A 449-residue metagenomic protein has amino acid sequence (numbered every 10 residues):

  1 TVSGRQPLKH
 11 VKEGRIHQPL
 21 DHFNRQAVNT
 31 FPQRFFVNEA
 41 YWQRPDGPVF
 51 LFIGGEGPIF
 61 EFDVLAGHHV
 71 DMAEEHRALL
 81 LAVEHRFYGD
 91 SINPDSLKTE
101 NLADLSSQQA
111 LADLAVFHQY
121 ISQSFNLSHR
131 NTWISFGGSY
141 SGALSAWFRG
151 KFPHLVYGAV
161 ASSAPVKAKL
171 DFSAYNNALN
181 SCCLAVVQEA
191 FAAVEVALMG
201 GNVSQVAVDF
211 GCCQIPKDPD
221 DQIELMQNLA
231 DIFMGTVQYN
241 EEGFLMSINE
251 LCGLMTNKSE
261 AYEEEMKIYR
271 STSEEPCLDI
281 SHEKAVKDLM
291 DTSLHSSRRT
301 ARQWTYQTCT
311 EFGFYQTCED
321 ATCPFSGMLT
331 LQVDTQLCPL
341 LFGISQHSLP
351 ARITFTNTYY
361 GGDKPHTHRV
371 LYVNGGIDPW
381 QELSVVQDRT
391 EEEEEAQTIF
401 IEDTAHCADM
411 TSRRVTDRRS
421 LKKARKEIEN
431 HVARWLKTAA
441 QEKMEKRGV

Functional and structural regions predicted by a protein language model:
T1-L79, D90, L97, D104 (+1 more regions): Catalytic-loop region of hydrolases
D46-V49, H76-L79, H129-T132, H154-Y157 (+2 more regions): Loop/turn elements at helix/coil->beta-strand transitions in domains of secreted/extracellular proteins
E56, E84-Y88, N93, P165 (+1 more regions): Short beta-to-alpha linker loops that shape the active-site pocket of alpha/beta-hydrolase fold enzymes
F87-E100, L170, D409-M410: Glycine-rich "HGGG/HGxG" loop immediately N-terminal to the catalytic nucleophile of the alpha/beta-hydrolase
N101-F125, C212: Alpha/beta-hydrolase active-site loop
L127-Y140, L144-S145: Alpha/beta-hydrolase fold nucleophile elbow
H154-L254: A catalytic-pocket lid/entrance helix-loop region that shapes and gates access to the active site across common
D221-V449: C-terminal subdomain of alpha/beta-hydrolase-fold enzymes, centered on the catalytic histidine and its supporting
